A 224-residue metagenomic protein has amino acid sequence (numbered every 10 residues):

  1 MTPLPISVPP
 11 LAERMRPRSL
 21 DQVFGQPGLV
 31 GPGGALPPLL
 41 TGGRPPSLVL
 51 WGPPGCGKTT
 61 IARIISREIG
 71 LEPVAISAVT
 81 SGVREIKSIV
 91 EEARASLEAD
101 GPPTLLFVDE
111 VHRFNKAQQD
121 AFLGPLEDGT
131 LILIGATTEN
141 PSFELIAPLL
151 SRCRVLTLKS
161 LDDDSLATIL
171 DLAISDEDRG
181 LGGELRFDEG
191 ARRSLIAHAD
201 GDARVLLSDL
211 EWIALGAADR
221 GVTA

Functional and structural regions predicted by a protein language model:
M1-G42: A short, basic N-terminal segment
M1-V8, P38-S77, E91-R94, L123-D128: Walker A/P-loop
L29-G33, L71-L105, N115-K116: Short glycine-rich substrate-engagement loop in P-loop NTPases that contacts/grips substrate
T41, V108, H112-S151: Conserved catalytic/switch belt of AAA+ P-loop NTPases
P46, A99-L105, D128-I134, R154: Loop/turn-to-beta-strand initiation segments
S77-V79, R154-A167: Conserved AAA+ ATPase "SRH/arginine-finger" region at the nucleotide-binding site
L170-R192: Helix-loop-helix "sensor" segment of P-loop NTPases
R193-H198, R204-D219: C-terminal helical "lid" of AAA+/P-loop NTPase domains
